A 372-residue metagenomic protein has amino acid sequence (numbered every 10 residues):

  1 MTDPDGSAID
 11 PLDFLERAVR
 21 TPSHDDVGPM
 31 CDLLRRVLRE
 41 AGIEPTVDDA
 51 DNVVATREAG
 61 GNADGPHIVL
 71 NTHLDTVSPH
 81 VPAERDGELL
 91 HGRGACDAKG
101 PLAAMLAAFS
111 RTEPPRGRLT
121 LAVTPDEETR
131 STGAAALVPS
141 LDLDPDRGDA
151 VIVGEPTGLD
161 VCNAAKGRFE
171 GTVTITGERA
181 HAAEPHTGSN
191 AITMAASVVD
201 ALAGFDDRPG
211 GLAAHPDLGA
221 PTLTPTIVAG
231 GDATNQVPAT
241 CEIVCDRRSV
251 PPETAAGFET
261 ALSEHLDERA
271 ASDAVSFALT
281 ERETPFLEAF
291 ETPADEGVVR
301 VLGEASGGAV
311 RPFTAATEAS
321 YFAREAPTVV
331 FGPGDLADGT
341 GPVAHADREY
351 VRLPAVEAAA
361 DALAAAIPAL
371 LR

Functional and structural regions predicted by a protein language model:
M1-A95, R116, T317, L371: Acidic/His- and Gly-rich active-site-bordering loop/insert found across diverse amide/peptide-bond hydrolases
S23, T172, T176-R372: Metal-dependent amide/peptide-bond hydrolase catalytic core, centered on the "pita-bread" metallohydrolase fold
L38, A55, L70-H73, M105 (+3 more regions): Buried hydrophobic positions in well-ordered alpha/beta secondary-structure cores of metabolic enzymes
I68-L70, A122, I152, R269 (+1 more regions): Hydrophobic/aromatic beta-strand patches that form the interior of the parallel beta-sheet core in alpha/beta enzyme
N71-D86, G148, N163-T174: Acidic-glycine-rich active-site phosphate/pyrophosphate-binding loop
H73-V77, P156-G158, A165-G167, A229 (+1 more regions): Short glycine-enriched loops at secondary-structure junctions
P101-T112, A134-L137, A195-V198, F322 (+1 more regions): Buried hydrophobic packing segments
A103-E170: Acidic/histidine-rich catalytic neighborhood of metal-dependent amide-processing enzymes
